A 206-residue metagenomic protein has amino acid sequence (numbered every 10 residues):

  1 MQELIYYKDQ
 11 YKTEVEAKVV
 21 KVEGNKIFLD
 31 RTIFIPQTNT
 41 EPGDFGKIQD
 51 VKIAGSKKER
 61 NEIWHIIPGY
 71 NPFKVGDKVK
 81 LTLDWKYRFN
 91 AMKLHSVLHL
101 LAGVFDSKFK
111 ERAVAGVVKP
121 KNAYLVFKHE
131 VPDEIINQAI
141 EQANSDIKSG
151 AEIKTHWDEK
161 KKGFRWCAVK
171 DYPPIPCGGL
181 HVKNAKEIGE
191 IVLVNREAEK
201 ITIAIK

Functional and structural regions predicted by a protein language model:
M1-K206: A glycine- and charged-residue-rich anion-binding loop/surface
